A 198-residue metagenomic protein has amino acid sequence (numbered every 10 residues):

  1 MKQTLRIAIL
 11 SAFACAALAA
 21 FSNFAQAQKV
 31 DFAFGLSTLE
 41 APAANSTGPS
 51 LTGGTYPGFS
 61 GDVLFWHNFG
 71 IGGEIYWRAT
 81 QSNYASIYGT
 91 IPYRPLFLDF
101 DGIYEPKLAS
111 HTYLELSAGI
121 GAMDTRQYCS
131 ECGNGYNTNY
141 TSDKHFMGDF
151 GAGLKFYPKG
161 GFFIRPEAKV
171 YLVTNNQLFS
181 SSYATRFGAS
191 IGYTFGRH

Functional and structural regions predicted by a protein language model:
M1-K29, G196-H198: Cleavable N-terminal export/targeting peptides
Q26-P42: Transmembrane beta-strand segments of Gram-negative outer membrane beta-barrel proteins
D31, S60-N134, H145-G148, F156-R165 (+1 more regions): Gram-negative (and chloroplast) outer-membrane scaffold detector with strong preference for beta-barrel transmembrane
S37-G58, D143-K144: Surface-exposed strand-loop-strand hairpins of Gram-negative outer-membrane beta-barrel proteins
A44-G48, N83-I91, G133-Y140, T174-F179: Extracellular loop and loop/strand-boundary signature of outer-membrane beta-barrel proteins
G153: Catalytic Tyr-X3-Lys helix of short-chain dehydrogenase/reductase
